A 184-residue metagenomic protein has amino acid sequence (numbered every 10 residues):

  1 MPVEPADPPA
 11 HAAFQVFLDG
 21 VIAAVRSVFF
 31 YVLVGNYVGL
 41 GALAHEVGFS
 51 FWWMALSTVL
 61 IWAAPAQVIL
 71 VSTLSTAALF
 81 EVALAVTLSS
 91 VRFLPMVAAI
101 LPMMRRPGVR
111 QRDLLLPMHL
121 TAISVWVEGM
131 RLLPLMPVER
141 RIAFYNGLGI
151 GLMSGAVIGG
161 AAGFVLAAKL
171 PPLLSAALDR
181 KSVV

Functional and structural regions predicted by a protein language model:
M1-I61, S72-V86: Helix-loop-helix hairpins and the membrane-proximal interhelical loops of multi-pass alpha-helical transport proteins
S27, A176-R180: Alpha-helical transmembrane segments of integral membrane proteins
G41-A42, V71, A98, F164: Transmembrane alpha-helix boundary and packing residues in multipass membrane permease domains and related
M54-L56, V68, V82-A83, L115 (+2 more regions): Alpha-helical transmembrane segments and their helix-entry boundary regions
I61-S72, F93-L94: A generic, lipid-embedded transmembrane alpha helix
T87-A177: Helix-loop-helix junctions within the multi-pass membrane cores of secondary transporters/permeases
V183: Conserved small/polar residues in nucleotide/adenosyl-binding loops
